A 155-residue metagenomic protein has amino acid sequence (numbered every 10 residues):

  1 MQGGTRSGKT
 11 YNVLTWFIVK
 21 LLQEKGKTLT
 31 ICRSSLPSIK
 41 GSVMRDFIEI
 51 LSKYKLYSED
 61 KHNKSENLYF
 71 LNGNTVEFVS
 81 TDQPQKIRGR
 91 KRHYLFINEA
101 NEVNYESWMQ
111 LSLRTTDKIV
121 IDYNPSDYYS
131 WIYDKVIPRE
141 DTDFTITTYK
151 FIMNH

Functional and structural regions predicted by a protein language model:
M1-H155: Phosphate/NTP-binding elements of NTP-utilizing enzymes
